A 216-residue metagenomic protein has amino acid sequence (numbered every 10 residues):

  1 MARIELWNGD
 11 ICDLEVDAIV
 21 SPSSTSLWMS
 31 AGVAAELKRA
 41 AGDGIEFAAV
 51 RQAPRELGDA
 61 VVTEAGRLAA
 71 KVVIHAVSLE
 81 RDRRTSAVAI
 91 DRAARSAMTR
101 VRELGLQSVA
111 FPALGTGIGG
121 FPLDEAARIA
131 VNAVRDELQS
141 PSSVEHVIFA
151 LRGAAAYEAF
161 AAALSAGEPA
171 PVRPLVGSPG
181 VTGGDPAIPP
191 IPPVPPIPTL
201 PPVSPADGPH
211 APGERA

Functional and structural regions predicted by a protein language model:
M1-L104: Glycine-/small-residue-enriched capping loops at alpha/beta junctions
R81-A216: Phosphate/ribose-phosphate-bearing ligand recognition and processing surfaces, centered on ADP-ribose/NAD(+/P+) systems
